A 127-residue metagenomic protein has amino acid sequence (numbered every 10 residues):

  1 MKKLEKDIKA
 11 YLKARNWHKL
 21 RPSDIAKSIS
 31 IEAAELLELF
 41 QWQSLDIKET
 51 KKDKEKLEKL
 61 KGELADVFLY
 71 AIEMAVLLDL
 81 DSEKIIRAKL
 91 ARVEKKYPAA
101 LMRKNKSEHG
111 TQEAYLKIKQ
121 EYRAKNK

Functional and structural regions predicted by a protein language model:
M1-L64, F68-K127: Flexible "arm" and connector segments at domain edges
